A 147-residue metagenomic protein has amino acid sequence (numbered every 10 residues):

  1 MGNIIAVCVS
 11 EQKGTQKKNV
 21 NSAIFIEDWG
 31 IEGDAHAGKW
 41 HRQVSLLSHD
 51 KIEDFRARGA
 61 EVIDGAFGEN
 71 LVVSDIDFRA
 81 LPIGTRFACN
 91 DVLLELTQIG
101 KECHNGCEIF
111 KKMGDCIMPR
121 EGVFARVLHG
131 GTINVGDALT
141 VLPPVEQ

Functional and structural regions predicted by a protein language model:
M1-Q147: Metal-cofactor-dependent catalytic cores
